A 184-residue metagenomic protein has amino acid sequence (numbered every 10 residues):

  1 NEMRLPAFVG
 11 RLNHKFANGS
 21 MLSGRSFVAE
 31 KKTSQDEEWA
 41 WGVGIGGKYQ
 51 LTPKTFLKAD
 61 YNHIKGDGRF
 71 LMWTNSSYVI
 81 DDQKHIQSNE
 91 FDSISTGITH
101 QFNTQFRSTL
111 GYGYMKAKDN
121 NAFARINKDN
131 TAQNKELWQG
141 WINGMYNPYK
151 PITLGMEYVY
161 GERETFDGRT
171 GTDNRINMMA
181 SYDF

Functional and structural regions predicted by a protein language model:
M3-L5, R11-N134, W138: Detector for outer-membrane/organellar transmembrane beta-barrel domains, recognizing the amphipathic beta-strand
G10-R11, N143: Short, surface-exposed beta-strand/loop micro-motifs that present aromatic residues
A29-K32, Y158-E164: A short, acidic, flexible beta-alpha connecting loop/helix-capping segment that sits on the rim of active
S108-G111, N143-V159: Conserved active-site loop/cleft motifs that coordinate metal ions or position small ligands
Q139-I142, M178: A generic structural signal for well-ordered alpha-helical surface patches
Y146-P148, I152, G171-F184: Outer-membrane beta-barrel "beta-signal"
T165-R169: Short proline/glycine-enriched turn/loop segments at secondary-structure junctions
